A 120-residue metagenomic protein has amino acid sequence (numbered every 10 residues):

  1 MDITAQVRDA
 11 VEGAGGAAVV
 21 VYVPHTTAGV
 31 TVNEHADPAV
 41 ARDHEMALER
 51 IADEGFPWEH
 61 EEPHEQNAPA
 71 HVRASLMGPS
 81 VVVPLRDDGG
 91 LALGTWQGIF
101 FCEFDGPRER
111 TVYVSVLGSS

Functional and structural regions predicted by a protein language model:
M1-S120: Active-site histidine-anchored catalytic micro-motif
